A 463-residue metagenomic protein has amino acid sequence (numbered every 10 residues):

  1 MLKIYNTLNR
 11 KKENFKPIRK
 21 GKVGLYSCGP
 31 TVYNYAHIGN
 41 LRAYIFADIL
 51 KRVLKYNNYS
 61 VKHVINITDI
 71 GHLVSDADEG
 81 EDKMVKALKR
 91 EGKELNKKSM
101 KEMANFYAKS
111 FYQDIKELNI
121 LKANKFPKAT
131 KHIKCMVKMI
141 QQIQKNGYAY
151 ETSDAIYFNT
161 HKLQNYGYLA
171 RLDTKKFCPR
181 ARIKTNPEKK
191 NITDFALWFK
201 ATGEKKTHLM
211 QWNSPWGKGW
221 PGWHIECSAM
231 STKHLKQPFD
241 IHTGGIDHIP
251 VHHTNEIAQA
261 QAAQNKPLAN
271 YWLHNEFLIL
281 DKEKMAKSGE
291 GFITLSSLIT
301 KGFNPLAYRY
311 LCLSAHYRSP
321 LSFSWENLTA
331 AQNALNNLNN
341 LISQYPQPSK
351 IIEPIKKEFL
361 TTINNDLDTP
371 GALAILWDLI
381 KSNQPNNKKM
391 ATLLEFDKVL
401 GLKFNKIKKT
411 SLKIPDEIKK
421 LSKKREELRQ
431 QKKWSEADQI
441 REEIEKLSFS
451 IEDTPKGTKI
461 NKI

Functional and structural regions predicted by a protein language model:
M1-Y33, D48, Q113, I133-Q344: Alpha-helical recognition segments enriched in aromatics with Gly/Pro capping that present substrate-recognition
N9, I18-E117, D453-K456, I460: N-terminal, positively charged nucleic-acid-binding surface of large information/translation enzymes
K55, Q144, E445: Anion (oxyanion) recognition and catalysis
S60-K62, G147-S153, N383, S450-E452: Short, well-structured beta-strand/strand-turn elements
I65, A123-K131: Phosphate-binding beta-loop-alpha motif at adenosine-nucleotide cofactor sites
F106-K125, S231-K236: CE4/NodB-like, metal-dependent polysaccharide N-deacetylase domain that modifies extracellular/periplasmic N-acetylated
K284-K287, G291-I463: Structural preference for alpha-helix termini/caps and helix-kink/transition segments
